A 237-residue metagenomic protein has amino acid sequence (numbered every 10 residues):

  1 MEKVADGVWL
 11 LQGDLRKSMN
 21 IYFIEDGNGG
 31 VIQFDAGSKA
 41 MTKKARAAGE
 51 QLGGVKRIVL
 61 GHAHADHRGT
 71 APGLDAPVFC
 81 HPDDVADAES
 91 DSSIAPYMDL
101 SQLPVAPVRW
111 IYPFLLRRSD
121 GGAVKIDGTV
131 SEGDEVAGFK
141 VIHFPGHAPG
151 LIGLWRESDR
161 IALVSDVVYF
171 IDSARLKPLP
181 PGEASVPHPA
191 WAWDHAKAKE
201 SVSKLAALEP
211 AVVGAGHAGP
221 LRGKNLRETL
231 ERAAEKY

Functional and structural regions predicted by a protein language model:
M1-E50, G153-F170: Conserved beta-strand hairpin/beta-sheet module of binuclear metal-dependent hydrolase folds, prominently
I32-F34, V59, V78, I161-L163 (+1 more regions): Residue-level marker for buried hydrophobic side chains located in beta-strands that build the well-ordered beta-sheet
S38-K39, K140-H143, P149-K224: Metallo-beta-lactamase
A40-G128: Active-site HxH/HxHxD metal-binding segment of metal-dependent hydrolases
E50-G54, D134-A137, R156-E157, L208: Glycine-rich phosphate-binding loop signature in dinucleotide/nucleotide-binding domains
L74, G146-H147: Glycine/acidic-rich beta-strand-loop module
R109-A137, A192-K204: Alpha-helix-centered segments that form part of catalytic cores
A218-Y237: Binuclear metal-ion centers of metallo-dependent hydrolases, dominated by the metallo-beta-lactamase
